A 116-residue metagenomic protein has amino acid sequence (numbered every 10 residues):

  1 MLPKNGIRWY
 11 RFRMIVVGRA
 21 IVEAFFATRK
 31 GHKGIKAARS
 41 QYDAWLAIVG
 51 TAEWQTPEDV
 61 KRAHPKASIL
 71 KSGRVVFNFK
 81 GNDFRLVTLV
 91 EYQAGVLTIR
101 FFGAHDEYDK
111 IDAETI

Functional and structural regions predicted by a protein language model:
M1-D83, E91-T98, H105-I116: Basic, Lys/Arg-enriched alpha-helical interface segments
